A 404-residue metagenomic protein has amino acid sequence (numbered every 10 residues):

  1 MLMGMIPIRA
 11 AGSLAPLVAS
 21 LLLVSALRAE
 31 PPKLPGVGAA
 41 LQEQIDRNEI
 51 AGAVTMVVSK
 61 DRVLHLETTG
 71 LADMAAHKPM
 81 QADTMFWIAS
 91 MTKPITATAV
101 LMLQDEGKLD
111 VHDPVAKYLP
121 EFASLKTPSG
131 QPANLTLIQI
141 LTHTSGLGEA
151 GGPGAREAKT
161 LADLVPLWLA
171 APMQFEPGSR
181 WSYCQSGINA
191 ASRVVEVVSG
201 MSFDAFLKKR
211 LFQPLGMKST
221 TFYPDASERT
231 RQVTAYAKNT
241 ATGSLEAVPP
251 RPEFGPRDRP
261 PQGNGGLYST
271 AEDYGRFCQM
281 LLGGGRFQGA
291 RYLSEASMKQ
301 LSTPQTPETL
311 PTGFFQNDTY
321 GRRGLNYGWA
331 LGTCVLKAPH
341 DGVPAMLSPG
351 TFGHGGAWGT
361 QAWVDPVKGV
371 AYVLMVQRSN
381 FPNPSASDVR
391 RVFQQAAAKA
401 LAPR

Functional and structural regions predicted by a protein language model:
M1-A11: N-terminal secretory signal peptides that target proteins for export/translocation
S13-A26: Bacterial N-terminal signal peptides
P31-F86, K108, E121-L125, P166 (+2 more regions): Short, conserved catalytic-motif segment at the N-terminal edge
P35-L41, T55, D61, M85-P114 (+3 more regions): Active-site SXXK
D73, K126-P349: Short, surface-exposed loop or secondary-structure junction motifs that flank catalytic or metal-binding residues
V111-T127, L215: Short, glycine/proline-biased beta-turn/loop segments that scaffold the active-site neighborhood
T351, W358-A371: Short, surface-exposed beta-strand/loop micro-motifs that present aromatic residues
